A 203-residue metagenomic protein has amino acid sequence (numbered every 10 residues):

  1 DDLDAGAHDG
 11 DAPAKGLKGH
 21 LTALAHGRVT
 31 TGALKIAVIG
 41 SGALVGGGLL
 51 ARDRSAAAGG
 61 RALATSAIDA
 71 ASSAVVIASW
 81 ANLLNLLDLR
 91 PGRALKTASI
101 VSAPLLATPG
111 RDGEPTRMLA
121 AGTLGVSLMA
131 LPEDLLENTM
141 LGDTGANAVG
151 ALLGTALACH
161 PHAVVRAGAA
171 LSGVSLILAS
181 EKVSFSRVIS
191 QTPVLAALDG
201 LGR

Functional and structural regions predicted by a protein language model:
D1-V183: "…together with the soluble PPM/PP2C metallo-phosphatase catalytic core" -> "…together with the soluble PPM/PP2C
V188-R203: Short, highly charged, low-complexity non-transmembrane loops/tails of multi-pass membrane proteins
